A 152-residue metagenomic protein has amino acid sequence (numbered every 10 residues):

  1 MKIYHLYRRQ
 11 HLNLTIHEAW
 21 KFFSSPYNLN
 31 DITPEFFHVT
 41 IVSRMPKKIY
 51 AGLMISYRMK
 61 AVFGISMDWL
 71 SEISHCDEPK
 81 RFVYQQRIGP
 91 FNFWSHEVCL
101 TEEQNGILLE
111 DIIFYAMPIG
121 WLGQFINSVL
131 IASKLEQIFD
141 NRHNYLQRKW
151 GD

Functional and structural regions predicted by a protein language model:
M1-Y50: Hydrophobic ligand-binding cavity/cleft-lining segments
H5-Y7, S66-L70, N92-H96: Short, surface-exposed coil-to-beta transition loops
Y7-H11, T40, R58, E72 (+2 more regions): Generic structural detector for well-ordered beta-strands
L12-L14, M59-F63, H75, P90 (+1 more regions): Beta-strand elements of well-folded, non-transmembrane domains
I16, S74-R81, C99-L108: A short, structured loop/turn motif at beta-sheet edges
H17-K21, E102-L108, Q137-D140, N144 (+1 more regions): Replace "anionic and nucleotidyl ligands
I41-I88, N141-D152: Glycine-rich portal/gate segments that line the openings of hydrophobic small-molecule binding cavities
Q86-Q137: Beta-strand/loop substructures that line and gate deep hydrophobic ligand-binding cavities in soluble
